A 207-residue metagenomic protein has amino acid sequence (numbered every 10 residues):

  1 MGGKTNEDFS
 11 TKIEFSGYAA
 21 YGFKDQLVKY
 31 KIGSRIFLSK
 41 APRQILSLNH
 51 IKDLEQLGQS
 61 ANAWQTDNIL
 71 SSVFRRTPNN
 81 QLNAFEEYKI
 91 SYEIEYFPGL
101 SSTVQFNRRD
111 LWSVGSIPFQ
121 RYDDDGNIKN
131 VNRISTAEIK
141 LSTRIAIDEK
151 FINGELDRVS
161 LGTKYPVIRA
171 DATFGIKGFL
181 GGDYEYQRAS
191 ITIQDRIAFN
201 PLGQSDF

Functional and structural regions predicted by a protein language model:
M1, Q26-Y30, A84-Y88, R133-I139 (+1 more regions): Residues that define the transmembrane beta-barrel architecture of outer-membrane proteins
M1-G2, E7, T11-D25, Y30-S34 (+5 more regions): Transmembrane beta-strand segments that form the barrel wall of outer-membrane beta-barrel proteins
M1-T5, I32-I36, I90-I94, L141-I147 (+1 more regions): Residues on the lipid-exposed face of transmembrane beta-strands in outer-membrane beta-barrel proteins
K4-T5, R75-W112, L156-L161: Outer-membrane beta-barrel transmembrane strands
F9-F15, A41-Q44, P98-S102, W112 (+3 more regions): Repeated loop/turn-to-beta-strand initiation elements of outer-membrane beta-barrel proteins
K12-E14, R43-S47, G99-S101, T136-K140 (+3 more regions): Outer-membrane beta-barrel architecture
G22-K24, I51-L57, F97-G99, Q105-S113 (+3 more regions): Structural signature of outer-membrane beta-barrel domains
G33-I94, V114-G115, F119-V131, F207: Outer-membrane beta-barrel translocator/channel fold
